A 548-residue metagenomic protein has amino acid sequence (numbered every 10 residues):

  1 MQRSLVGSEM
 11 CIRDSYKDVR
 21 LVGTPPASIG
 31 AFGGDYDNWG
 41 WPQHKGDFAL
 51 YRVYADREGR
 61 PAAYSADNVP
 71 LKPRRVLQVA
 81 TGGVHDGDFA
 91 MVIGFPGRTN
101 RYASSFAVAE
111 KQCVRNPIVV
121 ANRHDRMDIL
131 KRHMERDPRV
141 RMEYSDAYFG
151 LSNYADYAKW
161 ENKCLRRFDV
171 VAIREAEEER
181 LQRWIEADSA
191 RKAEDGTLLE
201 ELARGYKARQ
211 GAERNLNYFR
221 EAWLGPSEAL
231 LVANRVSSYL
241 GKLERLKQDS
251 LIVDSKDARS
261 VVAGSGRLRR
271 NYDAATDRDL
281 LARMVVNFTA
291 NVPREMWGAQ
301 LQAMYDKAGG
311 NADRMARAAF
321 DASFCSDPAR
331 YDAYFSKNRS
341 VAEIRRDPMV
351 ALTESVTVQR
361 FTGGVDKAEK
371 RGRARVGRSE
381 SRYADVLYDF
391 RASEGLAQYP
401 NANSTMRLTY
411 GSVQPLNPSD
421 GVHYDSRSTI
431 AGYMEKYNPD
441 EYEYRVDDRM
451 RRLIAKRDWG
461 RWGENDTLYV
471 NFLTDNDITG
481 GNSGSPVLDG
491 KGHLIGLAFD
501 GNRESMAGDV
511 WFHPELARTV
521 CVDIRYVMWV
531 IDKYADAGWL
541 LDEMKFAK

Functional and structural regions predicted by a protein language model:
Q2-G7, C11-I12: Single conserved hydrophobic/aromatic residue that forms the stacking wall/gate of nucleotide- or nucleobase-binding
G34, P70-H85, D425: Active-site substrate-binding loop(s) of clan PA
A55-P70, G463-V470: Short, basic/aromatic beta-hairpin or loop at an interaction surface
A66-V76, L408, D475-I478: Short, structured beta-strand/loop micro-motifs enriched in basic residues and often containing a Trp
Q78-D88, D477-A498: Catalytic nucleophile loop of clan PA
V92-S145, K491-K548: C-terminal subregion of chymotrypsin/trypsin-like serine protease catalytic domains
A109-V341: Cationic-aromatic interfacial patches
D254-V470: Charge-dense, extended regions
